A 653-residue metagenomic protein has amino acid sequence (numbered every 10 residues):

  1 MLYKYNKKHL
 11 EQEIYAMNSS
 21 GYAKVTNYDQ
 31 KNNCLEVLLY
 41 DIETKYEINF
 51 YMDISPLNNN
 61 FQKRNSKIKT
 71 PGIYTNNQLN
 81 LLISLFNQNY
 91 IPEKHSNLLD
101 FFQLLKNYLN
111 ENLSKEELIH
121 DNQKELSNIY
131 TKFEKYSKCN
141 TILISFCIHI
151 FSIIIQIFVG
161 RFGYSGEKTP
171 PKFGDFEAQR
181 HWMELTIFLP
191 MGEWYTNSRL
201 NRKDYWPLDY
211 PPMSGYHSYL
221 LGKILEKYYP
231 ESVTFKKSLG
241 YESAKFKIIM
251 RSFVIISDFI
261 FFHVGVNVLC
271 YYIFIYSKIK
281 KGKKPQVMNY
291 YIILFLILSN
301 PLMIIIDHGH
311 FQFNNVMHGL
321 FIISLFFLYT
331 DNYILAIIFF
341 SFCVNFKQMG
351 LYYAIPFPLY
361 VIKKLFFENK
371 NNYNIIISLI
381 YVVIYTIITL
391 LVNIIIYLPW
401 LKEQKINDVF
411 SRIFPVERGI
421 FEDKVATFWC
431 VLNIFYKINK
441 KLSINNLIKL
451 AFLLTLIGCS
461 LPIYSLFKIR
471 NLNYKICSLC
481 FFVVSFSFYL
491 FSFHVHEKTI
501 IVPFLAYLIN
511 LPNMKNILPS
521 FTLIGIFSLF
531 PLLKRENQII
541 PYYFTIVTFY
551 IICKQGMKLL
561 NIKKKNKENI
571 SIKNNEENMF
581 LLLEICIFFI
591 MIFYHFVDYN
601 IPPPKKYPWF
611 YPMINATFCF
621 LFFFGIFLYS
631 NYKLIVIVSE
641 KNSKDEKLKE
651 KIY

Functional and structural regions predicted by a protein language model:
L2-L57, F61, Y108: Strand-helix-loop interaction patch of compact alpha/beta domains
K69-N122: Glycine-centered motif in EGF-like
Q123-G163, N267-I293, I626-V638, K644-K647: Start-transfer (signal-anchor) and selected internal transmembrane alpha helices of multi-pass inner/ER membrane
F176-H181, L185-Y228, K236-V254, N300-L320 (+3 more regions): Membrane-interfacial catalytic/cofactor-binding modules of polytopic membrane enzymes
P230-K237, H263-P301, L472-I476: Transmembrane-helix signature of polytopic, membrane-embedded enzymes that assemble or transfer cell-envelope glycans
K278-I279, K283, V287, S324-L335 (+2 more regions): Membrane-interface transmembrane helices that cradle and orient dolichyl/undecaprenyl
I304-I305, I323-F327, I334-G350, A354-F357 (+2 more regions): Membrane-interface alpha helices of multi-pass inner-membrane proteins
S341-N345, A354-K364, F504-N510: Hydrophobic transmembrane alpha-helices of multi-pass, membrane-embedded glycosylation machinery
